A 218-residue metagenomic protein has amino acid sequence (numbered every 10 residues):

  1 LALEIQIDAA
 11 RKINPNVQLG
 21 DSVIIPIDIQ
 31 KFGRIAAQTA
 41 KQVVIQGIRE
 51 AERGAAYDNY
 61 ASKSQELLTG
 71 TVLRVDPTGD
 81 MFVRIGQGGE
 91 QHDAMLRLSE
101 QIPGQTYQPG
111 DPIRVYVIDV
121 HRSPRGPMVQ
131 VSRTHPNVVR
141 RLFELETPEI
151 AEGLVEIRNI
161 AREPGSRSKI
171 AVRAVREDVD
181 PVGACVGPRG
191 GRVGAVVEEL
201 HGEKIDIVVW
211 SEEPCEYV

Functional and structural regions predicted by a protein language model:
L1-V218: RNA-contacting regions in translation and RNA-metabolism proteins, encompassing KH/S1 modules where present
